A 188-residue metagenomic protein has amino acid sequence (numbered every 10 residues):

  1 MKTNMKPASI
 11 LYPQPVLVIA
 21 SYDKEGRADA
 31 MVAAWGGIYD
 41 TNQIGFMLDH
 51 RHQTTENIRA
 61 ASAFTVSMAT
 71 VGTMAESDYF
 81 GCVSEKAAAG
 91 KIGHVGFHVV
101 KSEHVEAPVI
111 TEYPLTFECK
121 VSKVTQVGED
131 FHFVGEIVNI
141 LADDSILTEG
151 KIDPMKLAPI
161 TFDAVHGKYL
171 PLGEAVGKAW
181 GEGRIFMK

Functional and structural regions predicted by a protein language model:
M1-K188: Basic, polyanion-binding surface patches
